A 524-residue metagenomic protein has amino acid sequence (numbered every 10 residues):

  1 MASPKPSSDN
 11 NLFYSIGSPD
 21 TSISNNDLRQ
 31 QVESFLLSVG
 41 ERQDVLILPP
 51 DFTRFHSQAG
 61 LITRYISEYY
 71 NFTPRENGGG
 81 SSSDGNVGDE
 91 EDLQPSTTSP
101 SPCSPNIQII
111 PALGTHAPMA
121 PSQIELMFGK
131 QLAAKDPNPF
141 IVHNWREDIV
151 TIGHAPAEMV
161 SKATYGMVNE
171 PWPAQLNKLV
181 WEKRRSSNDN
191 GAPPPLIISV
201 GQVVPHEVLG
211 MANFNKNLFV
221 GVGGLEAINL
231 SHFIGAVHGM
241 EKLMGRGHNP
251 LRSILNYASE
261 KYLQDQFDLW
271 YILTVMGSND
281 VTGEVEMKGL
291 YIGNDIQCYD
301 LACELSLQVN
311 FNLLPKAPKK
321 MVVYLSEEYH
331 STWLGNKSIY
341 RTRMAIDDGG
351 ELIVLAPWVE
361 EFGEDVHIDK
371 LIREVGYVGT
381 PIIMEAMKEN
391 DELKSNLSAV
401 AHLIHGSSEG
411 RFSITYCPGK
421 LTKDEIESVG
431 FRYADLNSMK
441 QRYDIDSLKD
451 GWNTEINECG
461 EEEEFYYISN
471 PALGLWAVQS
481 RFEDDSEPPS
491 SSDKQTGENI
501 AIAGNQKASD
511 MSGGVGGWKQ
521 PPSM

Functional and structural regions predicted by a protein language model:
A2-N26: N-terminal amphipathic/basic leader segments beginning at the initiator methionine
R29, E409-M524: Extended hydrophobic packing segments that form well-structured cores
D44-H56, Q108-G114, I197-V204, M321-L325: Short glycine-rich or small-residue beta-strand-to-loop segments that form or flank ligand, phosphate, metal/Fe-S
F55-P74, G335-I346: Histidine-anchored nucleotide/phosphate-binding helix
H56-S57, S199-V200, H206-L209, A227-L230 (+5 more regions): Short helix/loop capping segments that flank catalytic or ligand/cofactor-binding pockets
N106-A157, G376-S395: Long, charge-dense
A133-A317: Conserved, well-structured core segments that form the ligand-binding/active-site neighborhood of functional domains
H330-K423: C-terminal catalytic subdomain
